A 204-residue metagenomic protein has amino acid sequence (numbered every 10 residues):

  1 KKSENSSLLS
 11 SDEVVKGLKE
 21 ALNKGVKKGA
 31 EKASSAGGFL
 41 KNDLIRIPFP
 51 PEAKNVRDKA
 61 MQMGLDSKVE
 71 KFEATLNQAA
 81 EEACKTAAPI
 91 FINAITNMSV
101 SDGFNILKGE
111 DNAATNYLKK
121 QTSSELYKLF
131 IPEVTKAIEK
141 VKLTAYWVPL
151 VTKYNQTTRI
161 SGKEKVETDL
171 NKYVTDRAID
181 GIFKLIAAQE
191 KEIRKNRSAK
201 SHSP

Functional and structural regions predicted by a protein language model:
K1-T75: N-terminal Sec/ER secretory leader and immediately downstream segment of secreted/extracellular precursors
S7-K19, Q62-M63, E73-E81, F91-I92 (+4 more regions): Second-shell loop/turn segments in exported
K16, E20-K28, K85, P89 (+3 more regions): Hydrophobic alpha-helical segments involved in membrane association or supramolecular assembly
G17, A21, P48, L170 (+3 more regions): Short, contiguous, pocket-lining structural segments that sit at or immediately flank catalytic/ligand-binding sites
G29, S99, R197: Residue-level signature of catalytic and energy-coupling elements of molecular machines, predominantly ATP/GTP-dependent
D66-A137: Mid-length scaffold segments of soluble, non-membrane domains
E133-A178, I182: An amphipathic alpha-helical core segment
N171, A178-P204: A cross-kingdom marker for long, charged
